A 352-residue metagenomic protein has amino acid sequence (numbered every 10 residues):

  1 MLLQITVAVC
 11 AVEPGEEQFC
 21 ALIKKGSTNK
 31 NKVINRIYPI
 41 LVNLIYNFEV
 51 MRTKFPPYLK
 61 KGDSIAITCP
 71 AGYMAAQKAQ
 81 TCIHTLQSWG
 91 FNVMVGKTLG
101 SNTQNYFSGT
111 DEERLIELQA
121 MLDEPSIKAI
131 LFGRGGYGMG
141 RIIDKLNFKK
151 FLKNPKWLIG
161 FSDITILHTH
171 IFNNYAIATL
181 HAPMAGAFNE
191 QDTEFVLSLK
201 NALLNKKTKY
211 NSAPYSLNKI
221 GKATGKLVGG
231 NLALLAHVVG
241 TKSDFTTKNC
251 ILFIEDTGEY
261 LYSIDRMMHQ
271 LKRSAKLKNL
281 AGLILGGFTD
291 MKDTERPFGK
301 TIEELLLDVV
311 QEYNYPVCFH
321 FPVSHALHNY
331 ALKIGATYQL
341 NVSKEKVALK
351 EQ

Functional and structural regions predicted by a protein language model:
L2-V9, E13: Short, low-complexity, disordered spacer/linker segments enriched in small/polar/acidic residues
A11, Q18-L22: Residue-level detector of structural "landmarks"
I23-I37: Short alpha-helix boundary/capping segments
M51-S126: ATP/NTP phosphate-donor binding region
F148-H170, A178-A185: Short, acidic/small-residue loops that bind anionic groups at enzyme active sites
A178-A236: Conserved anion/nucleotide-ligand pocket segment
T246-F298, I302: Internal helical hairpin/lid segments
D290-Q352: ATP/nucleoside-binding phosphotransfer catalytic cores, i.e., glycine-rich phosphate-binding loops
